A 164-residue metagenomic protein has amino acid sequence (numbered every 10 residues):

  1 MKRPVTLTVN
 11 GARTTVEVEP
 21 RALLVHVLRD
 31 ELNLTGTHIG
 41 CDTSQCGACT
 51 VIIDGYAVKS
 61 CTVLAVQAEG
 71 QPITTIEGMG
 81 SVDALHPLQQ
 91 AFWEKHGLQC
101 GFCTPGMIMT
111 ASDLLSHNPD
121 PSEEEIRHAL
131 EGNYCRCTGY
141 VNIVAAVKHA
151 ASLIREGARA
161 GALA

Functional and structural regions predicted by a protein language model:
M1-A164: Signature of N-terminal electron-transfer/Fe-S-associated modules in redox systems
